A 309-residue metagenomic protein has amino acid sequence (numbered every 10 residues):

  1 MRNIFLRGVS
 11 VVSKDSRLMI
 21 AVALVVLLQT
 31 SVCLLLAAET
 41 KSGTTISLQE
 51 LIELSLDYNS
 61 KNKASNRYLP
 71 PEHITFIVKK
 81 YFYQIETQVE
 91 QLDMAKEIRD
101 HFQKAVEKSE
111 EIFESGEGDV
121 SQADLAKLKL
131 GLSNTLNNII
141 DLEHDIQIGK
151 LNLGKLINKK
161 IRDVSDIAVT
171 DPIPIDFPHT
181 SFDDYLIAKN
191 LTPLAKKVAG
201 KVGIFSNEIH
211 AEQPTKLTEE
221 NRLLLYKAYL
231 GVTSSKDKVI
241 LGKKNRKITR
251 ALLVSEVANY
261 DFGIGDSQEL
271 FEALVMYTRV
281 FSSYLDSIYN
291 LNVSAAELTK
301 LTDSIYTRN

Functional and structural regions predicted by a protein language model:
M1-D15: N-terminal secretory signal peptides that target proteins for export/translocation
R2-L6, L34-E50, N152, L156-A168 (+2 more regions): Acidic, low-complexity, intrinsically disordered peripheral segments
A21-S31: Bacterial N-terminal signal peptides
T45-P70: N-terminal targeting signals for Sec/Tat export/insertion, comprising classic cleavable signal peptides
N62-T75, K96, S121-A123, K127 (+4 more regions): Sec/SRP-type N-terminal targeting helices
H73-L194, V198, G231, Y277: Periplasmic alpha-helical coiled-coil/stalk elements that build and connect Gram-negative outer-membrane
T87, N134-K159, G231, R246-S304: Short segments within alpha-helical structural elements
